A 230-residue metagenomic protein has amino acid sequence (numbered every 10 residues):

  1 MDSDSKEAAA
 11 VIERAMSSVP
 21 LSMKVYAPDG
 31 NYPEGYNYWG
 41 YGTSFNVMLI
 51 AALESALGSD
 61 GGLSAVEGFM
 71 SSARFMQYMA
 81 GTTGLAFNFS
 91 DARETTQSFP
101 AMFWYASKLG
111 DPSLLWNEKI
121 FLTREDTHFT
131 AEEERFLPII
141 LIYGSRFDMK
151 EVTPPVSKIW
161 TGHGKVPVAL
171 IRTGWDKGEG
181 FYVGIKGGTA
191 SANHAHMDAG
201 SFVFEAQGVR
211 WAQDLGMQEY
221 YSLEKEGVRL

Functional and structural regions predicted by a protein language model:
M1-N37, I140-S157: Active-site lining segments of carbohydrate-active enzymes
D29, E34, Q207, L215 (+1 more regions): Short glycine-rich loop/turn motifs that provide flexible caps or phosphate-binding loops at active sites
P33, Y38, W211, E219: Short, flexible micro-motifs
E34, F89-D91, S222: Generic structural "secondary-structure junction" signal
Y41-L215: Carbohydrate-active enzyme catalytic cores, enriched for enzymes that act on polyanionic acidic polysaccharides
A212, Q218-L230: C-terminal, non-catalytic macromolecule-binding modules
